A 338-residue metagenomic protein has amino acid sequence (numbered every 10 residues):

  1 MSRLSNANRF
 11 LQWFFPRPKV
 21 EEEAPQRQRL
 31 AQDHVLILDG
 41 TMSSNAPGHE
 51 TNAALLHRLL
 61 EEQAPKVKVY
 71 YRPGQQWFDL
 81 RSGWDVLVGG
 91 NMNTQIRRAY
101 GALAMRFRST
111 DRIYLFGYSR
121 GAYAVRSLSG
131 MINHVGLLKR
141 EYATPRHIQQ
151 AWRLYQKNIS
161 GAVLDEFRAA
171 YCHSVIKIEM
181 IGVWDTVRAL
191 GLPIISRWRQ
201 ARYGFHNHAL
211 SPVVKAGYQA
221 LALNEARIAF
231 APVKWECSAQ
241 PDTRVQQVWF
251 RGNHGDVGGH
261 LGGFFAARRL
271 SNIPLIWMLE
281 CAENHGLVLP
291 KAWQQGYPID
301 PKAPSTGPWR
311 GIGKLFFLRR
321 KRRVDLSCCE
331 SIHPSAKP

Functional and structural regions predicted by a protein language model:
S2-P338: Active-site- or binding-pocket-proximal scaffold segments within functional domains
